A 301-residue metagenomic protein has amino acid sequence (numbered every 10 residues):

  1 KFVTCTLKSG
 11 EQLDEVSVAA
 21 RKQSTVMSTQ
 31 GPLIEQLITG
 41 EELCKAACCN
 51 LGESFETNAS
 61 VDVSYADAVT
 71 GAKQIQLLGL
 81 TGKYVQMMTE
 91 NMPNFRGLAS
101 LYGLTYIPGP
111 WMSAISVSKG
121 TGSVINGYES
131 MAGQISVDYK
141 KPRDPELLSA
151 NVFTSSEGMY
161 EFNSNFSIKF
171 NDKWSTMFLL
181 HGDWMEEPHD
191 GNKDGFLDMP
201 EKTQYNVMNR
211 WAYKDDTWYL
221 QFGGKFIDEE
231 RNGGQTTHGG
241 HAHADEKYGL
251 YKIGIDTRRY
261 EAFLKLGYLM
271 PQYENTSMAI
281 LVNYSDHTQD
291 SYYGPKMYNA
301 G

Functional and structural regions predicted by a protein language model:
F2-C44, G52, G82: Short, acidic, small-residue-rich periplasmic hinge/interaction motif at the N-terminus of Gram-negative outer-membrane
G52-R96: Extracytoplasmic beta-strand/coil segments of soluble accessory domains associated with Gram-negative outer-membrane
K73, M131-G133, E146-A150, Y160-S164 (+2 more regions): Hydrophobic, lipid-facing positions within transmembrane beta-strands of outer-membrane proteins
Q74, M92-K119, V207: Short acidic/polar hinge/loop motifs at secondary-structure boundaries that mediate gating or recognition
V85, D144-L148, Y160, D172-T176 (+4 more regions): Outer-envelope beta-barrel architecture signal
Y106-L147: A beta-strand signature from Gram-negative outer-membrane beta-barrel systems, especially the internal plug domain
I115, L148-V152, F178-L180, N209 (+3 more regions): Membrane-embedded beta-strand positions of outer-membrane beta-barrel proteins
M185-N206, W218-M278, Y284-G301: Flexible loop and strand-edge segments within Gram-negative outer membrane beta-barrel domains
